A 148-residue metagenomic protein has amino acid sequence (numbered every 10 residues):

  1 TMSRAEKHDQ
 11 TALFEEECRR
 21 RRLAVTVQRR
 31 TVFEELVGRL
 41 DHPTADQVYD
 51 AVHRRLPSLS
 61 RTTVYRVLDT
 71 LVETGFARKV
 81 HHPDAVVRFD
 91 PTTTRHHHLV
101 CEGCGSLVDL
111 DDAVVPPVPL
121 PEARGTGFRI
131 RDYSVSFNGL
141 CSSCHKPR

Functional and structural regions predicted by a protein language model:
D9-R22: Short, Lys/Arg-enriched N-terminal segment that forms or immediately precedes the first helix of a structured domain
R30-E35, Q47: Pre-recognition alpha-helix immediately N-terminal to the DNA-recognition helix within helix-turn-helix or winged-helix
R39-T44: Short capping segments at the starts of secondary-structure elements
Q47-H53, V64: A short acidic, leucine-rich amphipathic alpha-helix
V64-T74: Basic amphipathic alpha-helical segments that dock to polyanions
E73-R148: Non-DNA-binding regulatory cores of transcription-related proteins, predominantly C-terminal effector-binding
